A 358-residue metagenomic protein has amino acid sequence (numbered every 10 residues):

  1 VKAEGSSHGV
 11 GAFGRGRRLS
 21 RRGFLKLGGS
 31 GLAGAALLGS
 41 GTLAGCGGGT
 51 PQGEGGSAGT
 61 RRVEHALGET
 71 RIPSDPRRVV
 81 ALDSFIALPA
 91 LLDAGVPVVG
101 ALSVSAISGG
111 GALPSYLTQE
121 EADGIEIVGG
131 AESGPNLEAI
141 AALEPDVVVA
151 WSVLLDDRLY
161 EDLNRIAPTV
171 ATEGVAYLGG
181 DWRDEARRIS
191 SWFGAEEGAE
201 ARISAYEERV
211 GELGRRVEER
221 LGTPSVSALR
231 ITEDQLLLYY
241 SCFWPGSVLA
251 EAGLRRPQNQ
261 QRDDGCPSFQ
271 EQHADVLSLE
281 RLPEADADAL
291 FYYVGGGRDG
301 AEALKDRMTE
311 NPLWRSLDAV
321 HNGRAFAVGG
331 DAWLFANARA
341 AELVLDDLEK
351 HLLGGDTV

Functional and structural regions predicted by a protein language model:
V1-L19, G23, L32-G41: N-terminal secretory signal peptides
L43-G56: Bacterial lipoprotein signal-peptidase II cleavage site
E69, D162-D234, R324, D331 (+2 more regions): Extracytoplasmic substrate-binding proteins
R78-A94, A199-Q260: Basic- and aromatic-lined ligand-binding clefts that recognize polyanionic substrates
A87-A139: A short, structured surface patch at a secondary-structure boundary
A106-G111, L155-R158, T172-R188, T223-E251 (+3 more regions): Extracytoplasmic ligand-binding site segments that recognize negatively charged/polar headgroups
E144-A150, P168, A287: Proline-aspartate-enriched helix->loop->beta-strand connector
D286-V358: Structured C-terminal subdomain patch of bacterial secreted/periplasmic proteins
